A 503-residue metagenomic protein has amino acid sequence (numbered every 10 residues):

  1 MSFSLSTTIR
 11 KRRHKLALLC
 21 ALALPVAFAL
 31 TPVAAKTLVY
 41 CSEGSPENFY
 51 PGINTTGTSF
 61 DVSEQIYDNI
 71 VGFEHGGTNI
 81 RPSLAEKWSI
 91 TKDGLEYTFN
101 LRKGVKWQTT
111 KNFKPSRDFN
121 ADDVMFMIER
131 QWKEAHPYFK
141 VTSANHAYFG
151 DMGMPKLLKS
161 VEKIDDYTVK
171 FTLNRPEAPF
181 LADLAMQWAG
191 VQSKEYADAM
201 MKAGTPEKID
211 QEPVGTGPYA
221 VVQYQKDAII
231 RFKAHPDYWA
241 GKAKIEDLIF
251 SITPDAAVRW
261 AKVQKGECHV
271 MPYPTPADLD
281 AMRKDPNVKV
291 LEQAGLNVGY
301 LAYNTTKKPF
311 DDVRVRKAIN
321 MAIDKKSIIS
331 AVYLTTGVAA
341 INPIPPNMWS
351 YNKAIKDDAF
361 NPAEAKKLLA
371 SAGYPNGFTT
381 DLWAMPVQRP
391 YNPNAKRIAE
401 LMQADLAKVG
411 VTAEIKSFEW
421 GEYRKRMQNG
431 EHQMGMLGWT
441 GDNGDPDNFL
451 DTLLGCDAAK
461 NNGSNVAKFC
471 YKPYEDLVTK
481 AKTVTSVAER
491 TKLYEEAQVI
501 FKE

Functional and structural regions predicted by a protein language model:
K15, D118, W132-D198: Surface-exposed binding/hinge segments that line and control ligand-binding clefts or catalytic entry sites
C41-D93, E129, H136, V214-P218: N-terminal lobe/hinge region of extracytoplasmic solute-binding protein
E74-H75, P155-K156, D166-Y167, E177-A243 (+3 more regions): Gly/Pro-rich hinge or "lid" segments in bacterial periplasmic/extracellular proteins
E86-Y138, K170, K262, P309: Aromatic- and charge-enriched surface segment that lines or borders ligand/interaction sites
K159, K317, I329, K408-R424 (+1 more regions): Extracytoplasmic/peripheral linker and loop segments enriched in polar/acidic and small residues with frequent Thr/Pro
G204-D210, H235-A281, E292, A399 (+1 more regions): Ligand-site clamp/hinge motif
Y219, A339-A372, V387-R397: Structural transition elements
K226-A228, M348, A370-N443, V466 (+1 more regions): Ligand/substrate-recognition segments at binding pockets and active sites
